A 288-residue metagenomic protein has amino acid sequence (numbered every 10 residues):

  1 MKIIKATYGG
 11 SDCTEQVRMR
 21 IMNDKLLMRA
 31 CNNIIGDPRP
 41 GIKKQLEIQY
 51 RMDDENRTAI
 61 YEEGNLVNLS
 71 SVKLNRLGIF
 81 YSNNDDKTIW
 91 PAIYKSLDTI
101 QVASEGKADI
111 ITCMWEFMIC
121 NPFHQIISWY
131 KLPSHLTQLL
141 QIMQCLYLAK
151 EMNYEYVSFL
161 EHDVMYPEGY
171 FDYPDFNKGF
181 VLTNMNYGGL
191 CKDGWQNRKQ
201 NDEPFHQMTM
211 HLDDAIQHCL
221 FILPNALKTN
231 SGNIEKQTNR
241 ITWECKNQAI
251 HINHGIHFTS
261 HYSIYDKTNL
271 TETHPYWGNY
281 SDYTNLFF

Functional and structural regions predicted by a protein language model:
M1-L74: Extracellular, modular beta-sheet/disulfide-rich ectodomains of secreted and cell-surface proteins
I48, P167-F288: Conserved catalytic core of nucleotide-sugar-dependent glycosyltransferases
N75-Y81, D109-I111: Hydrophobic targeting segments
I79-Y81, D85-A103: Short, well-formed alpha-helical segments that are part of the catalytic scaffolds of diverse glycosyltransferases
N84-I89, M118, L132, V164-P167 (+2 more regions): Short acidic, S/G/P-rich loop/turn micro-motifs used as interaction or catalytic elements
E105-E116, V157-S158, F180-T183: Short, hydrophobic beta-strand segments that form beta-sheet elements in well-ordered domains
I111-Y154, Y170-F171: Active-site-proximal specificity loops/subdomain of glycosyltransferases
N153-P167: Short beta-strand-to-loop acidic/aromatic patch adjacent to the donor-nucleotide binding site
